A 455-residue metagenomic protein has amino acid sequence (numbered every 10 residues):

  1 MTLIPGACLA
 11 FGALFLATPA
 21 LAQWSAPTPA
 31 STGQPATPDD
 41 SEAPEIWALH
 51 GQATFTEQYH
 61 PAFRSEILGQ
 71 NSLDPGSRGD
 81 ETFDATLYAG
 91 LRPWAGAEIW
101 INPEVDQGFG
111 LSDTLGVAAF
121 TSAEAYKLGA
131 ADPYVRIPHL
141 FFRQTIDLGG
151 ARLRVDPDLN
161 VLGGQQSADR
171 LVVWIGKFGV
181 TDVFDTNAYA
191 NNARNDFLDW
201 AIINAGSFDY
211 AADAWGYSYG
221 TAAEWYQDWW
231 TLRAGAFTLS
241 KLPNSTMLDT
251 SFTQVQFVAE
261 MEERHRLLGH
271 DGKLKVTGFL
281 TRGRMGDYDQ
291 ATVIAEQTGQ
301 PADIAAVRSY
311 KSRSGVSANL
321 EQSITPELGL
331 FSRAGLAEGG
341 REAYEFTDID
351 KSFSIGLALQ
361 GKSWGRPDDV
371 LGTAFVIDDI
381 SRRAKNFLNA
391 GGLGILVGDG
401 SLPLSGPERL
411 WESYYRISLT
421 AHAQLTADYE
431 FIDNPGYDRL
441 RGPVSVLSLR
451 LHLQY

Functional and structural regions predicted by a protein language model:
T37-L49, P61-A62, G90-I99, D147-R170 (+6 more regions): Short loop/turn motifs that connect adjacent beta-strands in outer-membrane beta-barrel proteins
W47, E81-L87, R136-F142, L171 (+8 more regions): Hydrophobic, lipid-facing positions within transmembrane beta-strands of outer-membrane proteins
L49, A53-E57, I101-V105, V173-K177 (+9 more regions): Transmembrane beta-barrel strands of outer-membrane/channel proteins
Y59-T82, N187-A190, L440: Surface-exposed strand-loop-strand hairpins of Gram-negative outer-membrane beta-barrel proteins
L91-P93, P103, Q144-I146, K177 (+7 more regions): Residue-level signature of outer-membrane beta-barrel architecture
L115-D132, R136-P138, G149-E260, A302 (+1 more regions): Surface-exposed coil loops of outer-membrane beta-barrel proteins
H139-A151, T373, P443-Y455: Outer-membrane beta-barrel "beta-signal"
E262, T277, T281-Y310, F331 (+2 more regions): Outer membrane beta-barrel transmembrane domains
